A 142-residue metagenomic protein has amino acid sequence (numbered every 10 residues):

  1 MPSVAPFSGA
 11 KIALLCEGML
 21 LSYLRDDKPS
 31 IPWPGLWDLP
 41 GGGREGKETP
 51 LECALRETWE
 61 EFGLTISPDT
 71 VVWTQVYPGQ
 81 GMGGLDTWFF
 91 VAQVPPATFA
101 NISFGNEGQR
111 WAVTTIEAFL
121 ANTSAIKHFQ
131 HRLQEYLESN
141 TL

Functional and structural regions predicted by a protein language model:
M1-D38, I66: N-terminal strand-loop-strand
G42-P68, V72-R132: Unchanged
R132-N140: C-terminal alpha-helix
